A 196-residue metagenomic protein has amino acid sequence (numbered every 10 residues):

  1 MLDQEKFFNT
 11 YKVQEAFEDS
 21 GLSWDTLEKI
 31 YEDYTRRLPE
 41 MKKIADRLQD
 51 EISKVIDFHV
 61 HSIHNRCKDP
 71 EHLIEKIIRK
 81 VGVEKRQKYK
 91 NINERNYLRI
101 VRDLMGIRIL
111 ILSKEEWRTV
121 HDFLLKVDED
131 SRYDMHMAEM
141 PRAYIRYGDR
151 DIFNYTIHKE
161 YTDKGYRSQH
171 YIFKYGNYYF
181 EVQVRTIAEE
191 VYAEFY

Functional and structural regions predicted by a protein language model:
M1-Q49, G176-Y196: An acidic, glycine-/histidine-flanked metal-binding catalytic module
Q14-L22, F58-C67, D128-A143: Short low-complexity stretches enriched in small and charged residues
R36-K90, Y133: Surface-exposed, low-hydrophobicity interaction/linker segments
F58, L104-M105: Compositionally biased terminal segments of proteins
K90-R102: Short, charged/polar, low-complexity loop and linker segments that flank or interrupt alpha-helical bundles
L98-R99, M105-G106, L110-Y196: Long beta-strand-rich cores associated with HINT superfamily self-processing modules
